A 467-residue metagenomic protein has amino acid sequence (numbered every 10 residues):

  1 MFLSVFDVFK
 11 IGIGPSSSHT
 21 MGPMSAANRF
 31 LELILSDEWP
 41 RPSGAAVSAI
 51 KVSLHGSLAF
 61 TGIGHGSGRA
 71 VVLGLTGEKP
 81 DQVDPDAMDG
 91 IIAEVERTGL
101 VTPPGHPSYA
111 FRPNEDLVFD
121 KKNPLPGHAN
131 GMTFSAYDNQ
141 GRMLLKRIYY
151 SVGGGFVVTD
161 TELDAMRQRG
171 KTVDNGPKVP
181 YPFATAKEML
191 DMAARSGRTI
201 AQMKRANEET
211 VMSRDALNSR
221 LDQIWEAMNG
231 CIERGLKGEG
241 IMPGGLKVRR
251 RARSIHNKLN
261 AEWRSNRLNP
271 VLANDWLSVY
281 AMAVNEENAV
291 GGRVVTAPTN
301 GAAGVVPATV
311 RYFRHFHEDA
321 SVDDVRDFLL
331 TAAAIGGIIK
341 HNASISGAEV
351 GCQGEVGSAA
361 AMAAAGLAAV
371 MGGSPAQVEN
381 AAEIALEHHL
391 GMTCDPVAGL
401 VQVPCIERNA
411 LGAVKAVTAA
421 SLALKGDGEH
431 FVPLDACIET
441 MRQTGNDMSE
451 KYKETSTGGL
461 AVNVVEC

Functional and structural regions predicted by a protein language model:
F9-R29, V290-T309, C352-A360: Conserved phosphate/anionic-ligand binding catalytic regions in large, soluble enzymes, centered on
I13-A59, G127, V158: Accessory carbohydrate-recognition regions in carbohydrate-active enzymes
S18-L35, P307-D319, A364-G372: Alpha-helical support elements that line or immediately flank enzyme active sites and cofactor-binding pockets
S48-G62, E94-V101, F328-N342, E383-P396 (+1 more regions): Short, mixed-charge aromatic SLiMs
P80-S265: C-terminal regulatory domains involved in ligand/effector binding and gene-expression control
V211-G351, G459-C467: Accessory "access/gating" subregions that flank catalytic or transport cores
A320, T331, G337-A410, L422-F431: Hydrophobic alpha-helical bundle architecture
F431-C467: Extended hydrophobic packing segments that form well-structured cores
